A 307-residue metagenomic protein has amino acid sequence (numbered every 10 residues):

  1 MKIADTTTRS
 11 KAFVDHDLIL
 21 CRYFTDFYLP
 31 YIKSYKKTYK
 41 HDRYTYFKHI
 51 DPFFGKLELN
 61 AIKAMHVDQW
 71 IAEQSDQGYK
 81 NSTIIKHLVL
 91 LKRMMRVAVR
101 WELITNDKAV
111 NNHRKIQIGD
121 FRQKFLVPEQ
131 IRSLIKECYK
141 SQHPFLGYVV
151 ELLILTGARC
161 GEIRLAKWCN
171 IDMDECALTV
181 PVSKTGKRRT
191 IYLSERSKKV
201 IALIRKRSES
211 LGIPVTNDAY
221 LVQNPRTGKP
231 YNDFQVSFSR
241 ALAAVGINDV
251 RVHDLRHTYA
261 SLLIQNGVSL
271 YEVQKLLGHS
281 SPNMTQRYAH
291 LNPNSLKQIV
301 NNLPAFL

Functional and structural regions predicted by a protein language model:
M1-A61, M65, G212-V215: N-terminal DNA-binding module of tyrosine recombinases/phage integrases
T45, H49, L57-Q69, D76-H113 (+1 more regions): N-terminal DNA-binding recognition helix of tyrosine site-specific recombinases/integrases
I62, L146-G147, N248-N266: Short basic/aromatic active-site micro-motif
I85, R100-C160, R164-L165, D174 (+3 more regions): Basic, Lys/Arg- and aromatic-enriched nucleic-acid-binding interface segment
R100, E151, L155-E162, S237-L242 (+2 more regions): C-terminal catalytic core of tyrosine-transesterase DNA break-rejoin enzymes
I131-R132, S194-N248: Active-site/catalytic core of tyrosine-dependent DNA strand-transfer enzymes
S133-E137, R189-E195, K199, L203 (+2 more regions): DNA/chromatin major-groove-contacting recognition/catalytic segments
N170-A177, N248-D249, V268-R287, N294 (+1 more regions): Short, polar N-cap/turn motifs at the start of nucleic acid-interacting alpha helices
